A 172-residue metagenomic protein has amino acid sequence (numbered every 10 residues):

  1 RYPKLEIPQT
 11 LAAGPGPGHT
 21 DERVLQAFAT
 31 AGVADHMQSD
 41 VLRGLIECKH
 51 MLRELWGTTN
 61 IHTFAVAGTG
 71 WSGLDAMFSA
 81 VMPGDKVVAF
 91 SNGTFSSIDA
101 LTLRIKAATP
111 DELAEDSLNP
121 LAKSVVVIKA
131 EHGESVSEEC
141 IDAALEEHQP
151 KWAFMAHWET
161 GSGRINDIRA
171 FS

Functional and structural regions predicted by a protein language model:
R1-Q38: N-terminal "arm"/small-domain region of PLP-dependent enzymes with the aminotransferase-like
A27-A76, A80, T102, A114-E115: Conserved N-terminal alpha-helix of the aminotransferase class I/II PLP-enzyme fold
V66, V127-E134: Short beta->alpha junction loops
V81-S97: Conserved PLP-anchoring active-site segment centered on the Schiff-base-forming lysine
F90, I128-K129, F154-H157: Short beta-strand segments
I98-S124: Active-site-proximal loop->helix
G133-S172: Active-site phosphate-binding strand-loop segment of PLP-dependent enzymes
